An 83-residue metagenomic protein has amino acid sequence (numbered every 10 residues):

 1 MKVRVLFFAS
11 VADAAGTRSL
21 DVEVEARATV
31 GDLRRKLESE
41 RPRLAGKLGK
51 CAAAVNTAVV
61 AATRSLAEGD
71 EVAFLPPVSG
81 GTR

Functional and structural regions predicted by a protein language model:
M1-R83: Ubiquitin-like/PB1-type beta-grasp interaction modules and other compact soluble beta-rich domains
